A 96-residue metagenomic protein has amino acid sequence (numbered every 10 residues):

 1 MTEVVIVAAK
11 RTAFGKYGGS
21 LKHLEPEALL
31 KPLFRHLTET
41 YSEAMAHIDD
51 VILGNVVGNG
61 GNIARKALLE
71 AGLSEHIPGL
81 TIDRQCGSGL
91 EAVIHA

Functional and structural regions predicted by a protein language model:
M1-I77: Conserved "HGTGT" condensation-loop signature of ketosynthase/thiolase-family condensing enzymes that catalyze
A64, G79, L90-V93: Generic internal hydrophobic packing segments that stabilize the cores of diverse globular domains
H76-Q85: Short loop-beta-helix segment that forms the pyridoxal 5′-phosphate
R84-A96: Active-site-proximal alpha-helical scaffold in enzymes
